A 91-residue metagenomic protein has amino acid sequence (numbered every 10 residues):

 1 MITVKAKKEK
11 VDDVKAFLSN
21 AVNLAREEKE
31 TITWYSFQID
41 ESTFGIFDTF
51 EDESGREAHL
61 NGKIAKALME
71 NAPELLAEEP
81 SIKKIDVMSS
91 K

Functional and structural regions predicted by a protein language model:
M1-V4: Active-site-flanking beta-strand signature of metal-NTP-handling nucleotidyl enzymes and homologous cyclase-like
E9-D13: Short, conserved charged micro-motifs
N20, L24-T33, T49-K83: An amphipathic, aromatic/His-enriched active-site/gating alpha helix that lines ligand/cofactor pockets
M88-K91: A short acidic, often aromatic-flanked loop/helix-cap motif at beta-alpha or helix-coil junctions that lines enzyme
